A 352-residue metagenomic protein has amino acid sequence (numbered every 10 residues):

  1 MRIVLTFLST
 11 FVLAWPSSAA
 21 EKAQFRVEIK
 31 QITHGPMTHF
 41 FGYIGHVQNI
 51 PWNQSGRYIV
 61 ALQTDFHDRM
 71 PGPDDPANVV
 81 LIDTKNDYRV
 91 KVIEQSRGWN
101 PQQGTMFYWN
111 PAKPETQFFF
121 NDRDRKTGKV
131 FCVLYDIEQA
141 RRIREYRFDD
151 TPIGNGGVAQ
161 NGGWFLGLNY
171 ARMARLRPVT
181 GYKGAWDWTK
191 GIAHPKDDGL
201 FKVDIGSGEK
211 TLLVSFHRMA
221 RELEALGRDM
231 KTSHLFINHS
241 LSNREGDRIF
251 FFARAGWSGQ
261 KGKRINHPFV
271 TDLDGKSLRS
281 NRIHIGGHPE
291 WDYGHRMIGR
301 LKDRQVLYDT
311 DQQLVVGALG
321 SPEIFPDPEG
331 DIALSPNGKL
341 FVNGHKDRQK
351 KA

Functional and structural regions predicted by a protein language model:
K30-F41, V92-P101, D149-D150, K210-T232 (+1 more regions): Surface-exposed loop and turn segments in beta-propeller and other repeat-based domains that flank or scaffold
Q31-A77, S240: Beta-strand-rich domains and repeat architectures in extracellular enzymes and scaffolds, especially beta-propellers
I44-Q48, F66, G72-D124, V130 (+1 more regions): Blade-loop segments of beta-propeller domains
N49-I59, W99-R125, N155-W164, L168 (+3 more regions): Blade-terminus and WD-like Trp-Asp/Gly-His loop motifs, strongest in beta-propeller folds
L62-P76, F120-R125, G167-D197, F252-I265 (+1 more regions): Short, conserved, GDST-rich strand-edge loop motifs in beta-rich repeat architectures
P76-N86, F131-A140, A193-S207, I265-G275 (+1 more regions): Beta-propeller blade signature
G98-A112, F119-G199, L212-D229: Asp-box/WD-like beta-propeller blade repeats and closely related beta-sheet repeat scaffolds
D303-V306, P322-A352: Loop/turn-rich, solvent-exposed surfaces of beta-rich toroidal or solenoidal domains
